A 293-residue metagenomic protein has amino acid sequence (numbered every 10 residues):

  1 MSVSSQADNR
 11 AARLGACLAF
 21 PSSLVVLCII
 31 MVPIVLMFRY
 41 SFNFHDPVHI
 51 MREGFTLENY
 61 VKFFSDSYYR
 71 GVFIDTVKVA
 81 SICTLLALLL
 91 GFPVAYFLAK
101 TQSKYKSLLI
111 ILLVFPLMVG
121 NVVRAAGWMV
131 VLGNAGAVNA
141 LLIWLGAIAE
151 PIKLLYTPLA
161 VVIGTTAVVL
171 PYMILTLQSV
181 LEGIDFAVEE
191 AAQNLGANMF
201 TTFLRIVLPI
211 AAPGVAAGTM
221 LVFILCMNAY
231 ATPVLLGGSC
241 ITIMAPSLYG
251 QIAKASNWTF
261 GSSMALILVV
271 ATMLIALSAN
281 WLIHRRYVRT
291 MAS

Functional and structural regions predicted by a protein language model:
M1-A12: Short, Lys/Arg-rich, polar N-terminal cytosolic tail immediately upstream of the first transmembrane signal-anchor
A11-D46, V61-E182, I206-Y230, G237 (+1 more regions): Membrane-water interface segments at the C-terminal ends of transmembrane alpha-helices in multi-pass inner-membrane
V48-E53, Y230-S256, S293: Glycine-rich helix-loop "coupling/hinge" segments at transmembrane-helix boundaries in multipass transporters
A99, K254-T259: Membrane-helix boundary and inter-helical linker elements of multi-pass secondary transporters
A187, A197-M199: Short coil/turn motifs that cap or connect alpha-helices
V188, L282-S293: Short cytosolic juxtamembrane segments of multi-pass membrane proteins
A192: The alpha-helix within a helix-turn-helix
L195-G196, P209: Glycine/proline-centered hinge or cleavage motifs at structural transition points of membrane proteins
